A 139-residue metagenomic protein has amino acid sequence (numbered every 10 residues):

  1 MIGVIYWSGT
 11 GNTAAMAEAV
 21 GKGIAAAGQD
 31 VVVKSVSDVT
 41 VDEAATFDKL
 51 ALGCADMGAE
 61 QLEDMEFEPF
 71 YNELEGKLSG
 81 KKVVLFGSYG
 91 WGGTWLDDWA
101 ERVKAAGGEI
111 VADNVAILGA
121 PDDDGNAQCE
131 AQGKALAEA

Functional and structural regions predicted by a protein language model:
M1-G3: Extreme N-terminal starter segment of soluble prokaryotic enzymes
I5-W7, F86: Short hydrophobic segments within beta-strands
N12-A15, A19-V36, D42, T46-A139: FMN-binding flavodoxin-like domain, especially the glycine-rich phosphate-binding loop
